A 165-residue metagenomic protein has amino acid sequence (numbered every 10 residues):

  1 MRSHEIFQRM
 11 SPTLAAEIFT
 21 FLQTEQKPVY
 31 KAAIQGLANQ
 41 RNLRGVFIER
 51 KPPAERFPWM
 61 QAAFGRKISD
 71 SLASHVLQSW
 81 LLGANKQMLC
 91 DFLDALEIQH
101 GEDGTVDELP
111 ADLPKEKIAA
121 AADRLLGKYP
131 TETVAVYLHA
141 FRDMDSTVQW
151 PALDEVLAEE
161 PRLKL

Functional and structural regions predicted by a protein language model:
M1-A32, E97: Short terminal alpha-helical segments
T24-P151: Acidic, low-complexity, intrinsically disordered interaction modules
P151, E155-E159: Charge-rich, intrinsically disordered N-terminal extensions that act as flexible nucleic-acid engagement or regulatory
R162-L165: Short acidic DE-rich linear segments
